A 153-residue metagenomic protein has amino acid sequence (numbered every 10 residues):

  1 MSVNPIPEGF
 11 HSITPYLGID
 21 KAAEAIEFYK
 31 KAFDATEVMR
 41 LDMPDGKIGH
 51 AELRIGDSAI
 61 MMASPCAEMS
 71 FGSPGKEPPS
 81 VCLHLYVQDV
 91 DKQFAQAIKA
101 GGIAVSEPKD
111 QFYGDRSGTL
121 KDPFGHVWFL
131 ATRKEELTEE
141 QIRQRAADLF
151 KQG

Functional and structural regions predicted by a protein language model:
M1-G18, I26-E27, F33-K121, A131-G153: Vicinal oxygen chelate
F124: C-terminal catalytic core of tyrosine-transesterase DNA break-rejoin enzymes
